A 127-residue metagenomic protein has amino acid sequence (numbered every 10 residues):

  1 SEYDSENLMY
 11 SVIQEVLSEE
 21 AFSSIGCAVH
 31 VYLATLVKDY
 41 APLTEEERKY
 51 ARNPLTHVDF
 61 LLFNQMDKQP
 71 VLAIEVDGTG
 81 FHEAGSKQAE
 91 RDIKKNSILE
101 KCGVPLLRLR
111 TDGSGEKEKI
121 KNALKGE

Functional and structural regions predicted by a protein language model:
S1-A73, T79-E127: Nucleic-acid endo/exonuclease domains
